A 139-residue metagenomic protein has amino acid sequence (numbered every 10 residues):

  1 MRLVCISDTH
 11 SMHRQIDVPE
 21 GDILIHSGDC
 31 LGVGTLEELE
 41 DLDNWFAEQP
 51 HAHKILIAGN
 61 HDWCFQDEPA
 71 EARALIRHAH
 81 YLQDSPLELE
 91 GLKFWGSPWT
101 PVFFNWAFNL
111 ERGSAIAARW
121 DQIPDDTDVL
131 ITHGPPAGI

Functional and structural regions predicted by a protein language model:
M1-L3: Extreme N-terminal starter segment of soluble prokaryotic enzymes
I6-L89: Core catalytic region of metal-dependent phosphoesterases/phosphodiesterases, especially metallo-beta-lactamase-like
G21-I23, L56, L92-I139: Active-site-proximal loop/helix segment associated with metal-binding centers of metalloenzymes
